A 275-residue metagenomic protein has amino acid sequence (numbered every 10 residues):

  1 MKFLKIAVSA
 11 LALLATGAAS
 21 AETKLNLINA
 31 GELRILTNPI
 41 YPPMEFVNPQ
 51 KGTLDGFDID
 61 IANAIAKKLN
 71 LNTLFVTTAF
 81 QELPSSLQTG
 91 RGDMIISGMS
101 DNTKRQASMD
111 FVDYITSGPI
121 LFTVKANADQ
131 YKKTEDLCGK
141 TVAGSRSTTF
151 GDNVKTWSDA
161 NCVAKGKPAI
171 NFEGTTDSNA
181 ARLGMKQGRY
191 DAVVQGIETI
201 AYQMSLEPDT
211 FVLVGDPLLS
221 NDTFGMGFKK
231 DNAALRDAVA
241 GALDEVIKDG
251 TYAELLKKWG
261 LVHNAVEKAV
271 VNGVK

Functional and structural regions predicted by a protein language model:
E22-G98, A238, D249, K258: Extracytoplasmic small-molecule ligand-binding "clamshell" domains of the periplasmic binding protein/Venus flytrap
E22-T23, T149-A169, V212-L213, D244-K275: Ligand-binding clefts/hinges and TM-proximal coupling segments of bilobed small-molecule sensing domains
P39, T116-T123, S205-A240, L261-K275: Periplasmic-binding protein-like
N48, N63-L69, F150-G174, M204-P208: Ligand-binding cleft/hinge of the Venus flytrap
I59-D60, L74-S85, D129-Q130, A169-L183 (+1 more regions): Short helix-initiation/N-cap motifs at beta->coil->alpha
I59-K68, A128, E135-D136, K140-T148 (+1 more regions): Extended ligand-binding regions for polar small-molecule ligands
N63, K67, N72-D136, L218: Acidic, polar ligand-binding/catalytic clefts
Q81-S85, M99-A107, N153-W157, K186 (+1 more regions): A ligand-binding cleft/hinge motif common to bilobed small-molecule-binding domains
